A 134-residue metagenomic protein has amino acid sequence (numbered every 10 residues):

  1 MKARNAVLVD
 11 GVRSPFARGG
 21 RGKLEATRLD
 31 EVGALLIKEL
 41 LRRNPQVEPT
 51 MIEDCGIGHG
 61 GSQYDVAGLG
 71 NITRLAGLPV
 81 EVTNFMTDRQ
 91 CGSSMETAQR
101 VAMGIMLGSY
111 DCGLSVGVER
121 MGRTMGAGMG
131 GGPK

Functional and structural regions predicted by a protein language model:
M1-A17: N-terminal amphipathic/basic leader segments beginning at the initiator methionine
M1-K2, L29, L36, N44-P45 (+3 more regions): Terminal domain-initiation and capping elements
F16-K38, G61-S62, F85-Q99, G122: Active-site pocket-shaping loop/turn-to-helix segments
G19-R21, V66-A67, R123-G130: Short acidic, glycine/serine/threonine-rich loops at helix termini
E39-M51: Phosphate/pyrophosphate-binding loops at sites that engage ATP/ADP/AMP, CoA/4′-phosphopantetheine, polyphosphate
T50-G58: Short glycine-rich phosphate-binding loop at a beta-alpha junction
H59-C112: Conserved catalytic cysteine-centered active-site region of acyl-thioester-dependent Claisen-condensing enzymes
D111-K134: Flexible glycine-/small-residue-enriched beta->alpha junction loops that bind anionic phosphate/pyrophosphate groups
